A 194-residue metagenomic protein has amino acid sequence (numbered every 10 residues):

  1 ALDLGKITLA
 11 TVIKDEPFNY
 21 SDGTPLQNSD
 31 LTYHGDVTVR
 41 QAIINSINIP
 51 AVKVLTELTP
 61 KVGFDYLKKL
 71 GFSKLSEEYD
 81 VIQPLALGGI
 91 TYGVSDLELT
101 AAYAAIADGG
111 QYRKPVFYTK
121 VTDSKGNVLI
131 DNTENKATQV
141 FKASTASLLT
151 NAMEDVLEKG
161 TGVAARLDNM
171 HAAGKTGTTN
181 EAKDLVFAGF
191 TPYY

Functional and structural regions predicted by a protein language model:
D3, T8-L9, N45, Y92-Y194: A penicillin-recognizing enzyme superfamily signal
I13-F18, D30-K74, Y79-D108, E154-D155: Active-site-adjacent helix/loop patches that line small-molecule binding or acyl-intermediate pockets
K14, D22-P25, K69-S76, N135-N151: Short N-terminal secondary-structure initiator segments
D15, N28, K183-V186: Short beta-alpha junctions and helix-cap segments that line functional grooves
F18-N19, S124: Short, solvent-exposed coil/turn elements at secondary-structure transition points
G23-L31, G35, L85, I130-T138: Short beta-alpha connecting loops at secondary-structure transitions that line or flank enzyme active sites
S29-D36, G63-F72, R113-V121, A165-R166 (+1 more regions): Short, functional N-terminal and low-complexity linear motifs
